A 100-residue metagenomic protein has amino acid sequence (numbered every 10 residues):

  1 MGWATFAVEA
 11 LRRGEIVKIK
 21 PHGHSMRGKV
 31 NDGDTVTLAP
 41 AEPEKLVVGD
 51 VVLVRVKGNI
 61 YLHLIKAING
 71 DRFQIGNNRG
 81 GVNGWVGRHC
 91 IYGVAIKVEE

Functional and structural regions predicted by a protein language model:
M1-E100: Extended hydrophobic leader/signal-anchor segments used for secretion and membrane insertion
